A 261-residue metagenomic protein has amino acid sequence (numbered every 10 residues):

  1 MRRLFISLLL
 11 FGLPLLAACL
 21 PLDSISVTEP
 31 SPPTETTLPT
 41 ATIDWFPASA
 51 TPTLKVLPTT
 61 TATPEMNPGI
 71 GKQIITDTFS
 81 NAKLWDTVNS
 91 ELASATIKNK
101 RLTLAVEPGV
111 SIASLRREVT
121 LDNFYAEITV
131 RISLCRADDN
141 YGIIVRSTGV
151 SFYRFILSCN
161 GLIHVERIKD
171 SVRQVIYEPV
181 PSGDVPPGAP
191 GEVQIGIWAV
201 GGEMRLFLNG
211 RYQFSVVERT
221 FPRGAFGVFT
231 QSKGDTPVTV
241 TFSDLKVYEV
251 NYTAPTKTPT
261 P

Functional and structural regions predicted by a protein language model:
A18-K72, T76, Y248-P261: Ser/Thr-rich, Proline-interspersed low-complexity disordered segments
Q73-L92: Short, tryptophan-glycine- and acidic/Ser/Thr-enriched carbohydrate-recognition patches
F79, A126-I128, G191-L206: Short tryptophan-centered beta-strand motifs in secreted/extracellular beta-sheet-rich domains of glycan-recognition
F79, S243-V247: Extracellular beta-strand elements of beta-rich domains used for carbohydrate recognition/degradation or cell-matrix
A93-I112: Short carbohydrate-recognition loop motifs
E107-K169: Secretory/extracellular carbohydrate-interaction modules and structurally similar beta-sandwich "look-alikes"
S171-G196: Short, aromatic/His-centered strand-loop micro-motif at the edge of beta-sheets
V216-T241: Flexible glycan-contacting loops in extracellular carbohydrate-active proteins
